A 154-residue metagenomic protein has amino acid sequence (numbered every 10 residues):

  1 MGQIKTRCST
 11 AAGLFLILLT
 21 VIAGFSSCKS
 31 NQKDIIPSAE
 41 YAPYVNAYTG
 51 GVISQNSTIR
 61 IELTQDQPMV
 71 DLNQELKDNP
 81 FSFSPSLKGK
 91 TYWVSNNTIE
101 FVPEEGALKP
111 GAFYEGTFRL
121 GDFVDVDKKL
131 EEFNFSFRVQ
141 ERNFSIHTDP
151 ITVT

Functional and structural regions predicted by a protein language model:
G2-F15: Bacterial N-terminal signal peptides that target proteins for export
R7, G24-F25: Intrinsically disordered, low-complexity segments
S9, T20, N46-A47: Compositionally biased, low-complexity repeat tracts
G13-G24: Bacterial N-terminal signal peptides
C28-T154: Acidic, low-complexity Ser/Thr/Gly/Pro-rich repeat segments typical of extracellular/periplasmic and surface-exposed
